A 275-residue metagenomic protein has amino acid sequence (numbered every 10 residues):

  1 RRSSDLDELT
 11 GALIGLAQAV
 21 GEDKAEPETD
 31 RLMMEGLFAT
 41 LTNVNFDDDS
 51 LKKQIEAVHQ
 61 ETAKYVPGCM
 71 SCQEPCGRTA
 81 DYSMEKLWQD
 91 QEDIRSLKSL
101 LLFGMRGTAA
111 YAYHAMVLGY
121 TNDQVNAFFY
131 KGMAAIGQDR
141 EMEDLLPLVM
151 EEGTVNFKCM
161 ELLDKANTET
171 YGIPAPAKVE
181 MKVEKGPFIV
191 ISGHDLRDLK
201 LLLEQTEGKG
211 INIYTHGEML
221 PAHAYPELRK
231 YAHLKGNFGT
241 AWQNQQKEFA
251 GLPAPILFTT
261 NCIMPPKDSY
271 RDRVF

Functional and structural regions predicted by a protein language model:
T10-I173: Electropositive, gly/pro-rich neighborhoods at or near active sites that engage anionic ligands
K98, T108, E218, F238-A241: Long, charge-dense tracts
Y171, I191, I213-G217, L257-T260: General beta-strand structural signal in soluble alpha/beta enzymes
F188-G193, D198-G208, I213, W242: Core alpha-helical transmembrane segments of integral membrane proteins
L199-L201, H223-Y225, P265-S269: Short helix/loop capping segments that flank catalytic or ligand/cofactor-binding pockets
T215-H233: Short connector loops at secondary-structure junctions
A232-V274: Phosphate/diphosphate-binding loops
